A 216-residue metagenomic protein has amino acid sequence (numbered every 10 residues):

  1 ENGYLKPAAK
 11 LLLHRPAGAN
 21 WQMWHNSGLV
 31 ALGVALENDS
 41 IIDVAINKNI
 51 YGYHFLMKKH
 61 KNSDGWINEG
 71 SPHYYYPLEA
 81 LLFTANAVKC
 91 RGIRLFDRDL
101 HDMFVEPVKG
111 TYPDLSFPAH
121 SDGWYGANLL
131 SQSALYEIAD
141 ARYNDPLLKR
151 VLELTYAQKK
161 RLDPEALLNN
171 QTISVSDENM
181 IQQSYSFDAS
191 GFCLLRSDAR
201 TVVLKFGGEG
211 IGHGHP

Functional and structural regions predicted by a protein language model:
E1-V108: Aromatic-lined, polymer-binding surfaces characteristic of secreted/periplasmic polysaccharide-degrading enzymes
N68-P216: Extended polysaccharide-engagement surfaces of secreted carbohydrate-active enzymes
